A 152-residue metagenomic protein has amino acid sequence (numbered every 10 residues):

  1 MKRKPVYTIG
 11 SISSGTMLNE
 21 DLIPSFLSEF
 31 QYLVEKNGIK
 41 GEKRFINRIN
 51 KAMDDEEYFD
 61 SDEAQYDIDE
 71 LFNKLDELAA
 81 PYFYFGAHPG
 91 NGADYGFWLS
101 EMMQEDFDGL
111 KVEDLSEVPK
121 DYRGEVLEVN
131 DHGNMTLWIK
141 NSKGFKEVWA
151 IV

Functional and structural regions predicted by a protein language model:
M1-V152: Acidic interaction surfaces
